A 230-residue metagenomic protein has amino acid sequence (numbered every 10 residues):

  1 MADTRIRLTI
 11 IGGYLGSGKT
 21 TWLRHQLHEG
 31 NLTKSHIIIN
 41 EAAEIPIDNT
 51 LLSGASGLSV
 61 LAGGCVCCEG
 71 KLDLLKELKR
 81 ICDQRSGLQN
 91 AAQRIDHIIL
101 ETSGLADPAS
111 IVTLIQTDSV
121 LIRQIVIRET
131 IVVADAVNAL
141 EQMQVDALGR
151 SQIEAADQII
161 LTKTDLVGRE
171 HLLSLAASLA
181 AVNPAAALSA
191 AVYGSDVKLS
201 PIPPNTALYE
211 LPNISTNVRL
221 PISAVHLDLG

Functional and structural regions predicted by a protein language model:
A2, S151, A155-Q158, T164-G230: C-terminal accessory "lid"/substrate-recognition subdomains
A2-S17, T21-Q142: Nucleotide-state-sensitive switch-loop elements of NTP-binding domains
R7, G70-D73, D107, L148-A155 (+2 more regions): Helical mechanochemical/support elements of P-loop NTPase systems and associated helical scaffolds
G13, T102, T162-K163, L229: Short glycine-centered, acidic/aromatic-flanked micro-motifs in structured strand/loop junctions that mark active-site
I37-I39, I160-K163: Short internal beta-strands
G54, L114, L148, L175-A176: Residues in and immediately flanking transmembrane alpha helices
Q89, I122-R123, R150-S151, T216-N217: Short secondary-structure boundary/capping segments
